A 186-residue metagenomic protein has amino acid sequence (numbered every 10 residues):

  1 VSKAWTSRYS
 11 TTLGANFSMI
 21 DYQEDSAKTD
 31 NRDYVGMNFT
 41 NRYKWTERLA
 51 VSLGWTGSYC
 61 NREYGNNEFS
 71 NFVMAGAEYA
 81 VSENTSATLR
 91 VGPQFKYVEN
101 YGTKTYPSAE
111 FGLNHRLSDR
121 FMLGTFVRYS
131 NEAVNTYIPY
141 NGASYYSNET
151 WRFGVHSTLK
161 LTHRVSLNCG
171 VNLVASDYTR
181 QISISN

Functional and structural regions predicted by a protein language model:
V1-N186: Gram-negative and organellar
